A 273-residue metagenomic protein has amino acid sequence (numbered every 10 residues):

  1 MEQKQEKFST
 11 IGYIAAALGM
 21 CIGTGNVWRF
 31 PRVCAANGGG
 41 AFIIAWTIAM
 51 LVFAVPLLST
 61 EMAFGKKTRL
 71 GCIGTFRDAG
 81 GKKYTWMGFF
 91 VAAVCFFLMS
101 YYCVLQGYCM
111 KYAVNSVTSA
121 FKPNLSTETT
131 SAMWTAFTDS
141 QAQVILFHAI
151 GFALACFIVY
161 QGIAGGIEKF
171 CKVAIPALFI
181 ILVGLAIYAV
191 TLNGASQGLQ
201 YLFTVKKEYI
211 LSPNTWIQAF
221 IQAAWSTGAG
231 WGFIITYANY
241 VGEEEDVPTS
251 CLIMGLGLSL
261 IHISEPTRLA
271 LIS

Functional and structural regions predicted by a protein language model:
M1-W28, L57-M62, K66-D78, T85-F89 (+1 more regions): Membrane-interface "cap" regions at the ends of multi-pass membrane proteins
K4, R32-N37, I73-F89, V104-Y160 (+2 more regions): Inter-helical loop and helix-membrane interface segments of multi-pass membrane transporters/permeases
Q5, C34-T60, Q143-V144: Extracellular loop-to-transmembrane helix junctions
G12-I48, G232-V241, T249-L252, L256-S259: Transmembrane helix-boundary motif of multi-pass solute transporters/channels
W46-F53, V94-Y101, Y108-V114, F147-Y160 (+1 more regions): Hydrophobic core segments of alpha-helical transmembrane domains in multi-pass membrane transport and ion-translocation
I158-P176, G198, L211-W216, A229-I261: Hydrophobic, small-residue-rich membrane helices and short re-entrant helix-turn-helix hairpins that build
C171-T227: Helix-loop-helix hairpins and the membrane-proximal interhelical loops of multi-pass alpha-helical transport proteins
I261-S273: Single conserved hydrophobic/aromatic residue that forms the stacking wall/gate of nucleotide- or nucleobase-binding
